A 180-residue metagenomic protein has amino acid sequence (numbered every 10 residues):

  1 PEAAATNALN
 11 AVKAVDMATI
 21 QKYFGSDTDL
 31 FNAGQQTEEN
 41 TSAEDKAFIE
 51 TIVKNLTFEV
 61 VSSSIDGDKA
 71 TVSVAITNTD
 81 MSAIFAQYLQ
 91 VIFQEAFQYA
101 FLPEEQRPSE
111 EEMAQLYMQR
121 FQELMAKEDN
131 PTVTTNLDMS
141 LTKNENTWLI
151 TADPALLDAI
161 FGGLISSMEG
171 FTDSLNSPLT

Functional and structural regions predicted by a protein language model:
P1-E59, A83: Core segments of small alpha/beta cavity-forming domains
K46-I49, E110-T132: Intrinsically disordered, low-complexity acidic Ser/Thr-rich regulatory segments
V60-S64, L141: Short, exposed beta-strand/loop patches in secreted or surface proteins that constitute
I65-K69, E145: Residue-level signal for tight coil/turn positions that link beta-strands
D68-N78: A short hydrophobic beta-strand element
T77-E95, D129, I160: Short, cysteine-centered beta-strand-loop-beta hairpins and adjacent loop/turn segments enriched in charged/polar
Q94-E112, K127-D173: Short beta-strand edge/turn micro-motifs at domain boundaries
P178-T180: Short, solvent-exposed mixed-charge patches
